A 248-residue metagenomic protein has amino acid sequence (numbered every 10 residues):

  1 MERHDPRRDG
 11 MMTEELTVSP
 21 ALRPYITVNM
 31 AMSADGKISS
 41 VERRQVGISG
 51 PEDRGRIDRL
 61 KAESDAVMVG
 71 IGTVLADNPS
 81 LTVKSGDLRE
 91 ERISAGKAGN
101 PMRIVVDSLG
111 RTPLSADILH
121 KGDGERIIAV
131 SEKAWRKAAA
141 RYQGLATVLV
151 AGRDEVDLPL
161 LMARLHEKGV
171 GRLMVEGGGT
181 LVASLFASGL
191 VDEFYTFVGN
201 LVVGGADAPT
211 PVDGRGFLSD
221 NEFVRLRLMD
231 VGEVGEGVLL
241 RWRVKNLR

Functional and structural regions predicted by a protein language model:
M1-R248: Enzymes that bind and transform nitrogen-containing heteroaromatic metabolites
